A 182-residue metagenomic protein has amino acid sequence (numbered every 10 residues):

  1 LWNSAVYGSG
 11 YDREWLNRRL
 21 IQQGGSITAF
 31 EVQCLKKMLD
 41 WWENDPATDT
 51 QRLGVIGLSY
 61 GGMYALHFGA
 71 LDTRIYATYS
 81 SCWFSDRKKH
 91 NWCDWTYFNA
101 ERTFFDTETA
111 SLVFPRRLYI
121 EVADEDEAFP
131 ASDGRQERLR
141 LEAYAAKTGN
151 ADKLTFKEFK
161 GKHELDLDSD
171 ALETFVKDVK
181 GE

Functional and structural regions predicted by a protein language model:
L1-N44, R87-D94: Cap/lid segment of the alpha/beta-hydrolase catalytic domain
W2, Y79, Y119-E121, K157: Hydrophobic/aromatic beta-strand patches that form the interior of the parallel beta-sheet core in alpha/beta enzyme
W2-S4, G8-S9, G62-Y64, S85-N91 (+3 more regions): Flexible loop/turn segments at secondary-structure boundaries
Y7, Q22-F30, I56, Y97-F104 (+2 more regions): Alpha-helix capping and helix-loop boundary segments enriched in small/acidic/polar residues
C34-K37, Y64, E108, Q136 (+2 more regions): Extracytoplasmic/secreted proteins, especially bacterial periplasmic and envelope-associated proteins
K36-T109: Primarily recognizes the serine-hydrolase "nucleophile elbow" in alpha/beta-hydrolase and SGNH/GDSL folds
A77, D86-A146: The feature captures the conserved acid-bearing segment of alpha/beta-hydrolase catalytic domains
A145-E182: C-terminal catalytic histidine-bearing segment of alpha/beta-hydrolase fold enzymes
